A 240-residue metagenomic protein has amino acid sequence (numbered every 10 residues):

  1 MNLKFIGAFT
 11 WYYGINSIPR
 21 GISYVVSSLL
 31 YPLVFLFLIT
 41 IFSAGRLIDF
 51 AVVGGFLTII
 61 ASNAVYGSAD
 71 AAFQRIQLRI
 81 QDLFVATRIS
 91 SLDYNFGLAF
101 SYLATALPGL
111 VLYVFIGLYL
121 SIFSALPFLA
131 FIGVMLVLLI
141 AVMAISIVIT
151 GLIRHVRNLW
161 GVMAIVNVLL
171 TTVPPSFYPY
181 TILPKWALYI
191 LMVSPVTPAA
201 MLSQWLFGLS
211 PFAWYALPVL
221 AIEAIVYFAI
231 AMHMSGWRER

Functional and structural regions predicted by a protein language model:
M1-S121, A125-L129, G133, L138-P198 (+1 more regions): Hydrophobic transmembrane alpha-helices and immediately adjacent juxtamembrane helices of multi-pass inner-membrane
